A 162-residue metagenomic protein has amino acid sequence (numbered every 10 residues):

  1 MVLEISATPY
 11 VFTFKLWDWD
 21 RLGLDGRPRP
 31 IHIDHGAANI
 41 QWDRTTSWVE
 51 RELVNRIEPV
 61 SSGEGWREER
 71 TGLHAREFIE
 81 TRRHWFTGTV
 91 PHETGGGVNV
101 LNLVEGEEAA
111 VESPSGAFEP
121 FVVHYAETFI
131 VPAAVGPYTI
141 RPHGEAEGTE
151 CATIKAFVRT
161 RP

Functional and structural regions predicted by a protein language model:
M1, R82-H84, L101, I154: Conserved hydrophobic/aromatic positions in well-ordered beta-strands
M1-P9, P114, P120, H124 (+1 more regions): Ligand-binding loop in jelly-roll beta-barrel domains
V11-G95: C-terminal amphipathic alpha-helical segment
R21-L24, V100-V104, P142, E150: Short, low-complexity, polar/charged sequence segments that are solvent-exposed and flexible
A37, E64-W66, G97, A117 (+2 more regions): Intrinsically disordered, low-complexity regions
W85-F118, H124-A126: Glycine- and acidic-residue-biased ligand/ion/polar-headgroup-sensing regions
